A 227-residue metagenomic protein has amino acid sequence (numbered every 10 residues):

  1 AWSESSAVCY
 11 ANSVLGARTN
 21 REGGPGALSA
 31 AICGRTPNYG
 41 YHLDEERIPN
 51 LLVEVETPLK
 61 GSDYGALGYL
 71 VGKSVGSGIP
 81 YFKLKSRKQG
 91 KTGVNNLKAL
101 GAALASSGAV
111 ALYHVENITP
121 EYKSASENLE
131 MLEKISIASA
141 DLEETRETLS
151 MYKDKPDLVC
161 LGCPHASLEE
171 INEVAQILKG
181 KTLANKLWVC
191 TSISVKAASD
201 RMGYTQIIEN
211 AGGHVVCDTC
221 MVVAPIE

Functional and structural regions predicted by a protein language model:
A1: Glycine-rich, N-terminal phosphate-binding loop and its surrounding beta-alpha-beta segment
E4-W188: Intrinsically disordered, low-complexity segments enriched in small residues
A166-S167, K181-E227: Extended C-terminal subregions enriched in glycine
